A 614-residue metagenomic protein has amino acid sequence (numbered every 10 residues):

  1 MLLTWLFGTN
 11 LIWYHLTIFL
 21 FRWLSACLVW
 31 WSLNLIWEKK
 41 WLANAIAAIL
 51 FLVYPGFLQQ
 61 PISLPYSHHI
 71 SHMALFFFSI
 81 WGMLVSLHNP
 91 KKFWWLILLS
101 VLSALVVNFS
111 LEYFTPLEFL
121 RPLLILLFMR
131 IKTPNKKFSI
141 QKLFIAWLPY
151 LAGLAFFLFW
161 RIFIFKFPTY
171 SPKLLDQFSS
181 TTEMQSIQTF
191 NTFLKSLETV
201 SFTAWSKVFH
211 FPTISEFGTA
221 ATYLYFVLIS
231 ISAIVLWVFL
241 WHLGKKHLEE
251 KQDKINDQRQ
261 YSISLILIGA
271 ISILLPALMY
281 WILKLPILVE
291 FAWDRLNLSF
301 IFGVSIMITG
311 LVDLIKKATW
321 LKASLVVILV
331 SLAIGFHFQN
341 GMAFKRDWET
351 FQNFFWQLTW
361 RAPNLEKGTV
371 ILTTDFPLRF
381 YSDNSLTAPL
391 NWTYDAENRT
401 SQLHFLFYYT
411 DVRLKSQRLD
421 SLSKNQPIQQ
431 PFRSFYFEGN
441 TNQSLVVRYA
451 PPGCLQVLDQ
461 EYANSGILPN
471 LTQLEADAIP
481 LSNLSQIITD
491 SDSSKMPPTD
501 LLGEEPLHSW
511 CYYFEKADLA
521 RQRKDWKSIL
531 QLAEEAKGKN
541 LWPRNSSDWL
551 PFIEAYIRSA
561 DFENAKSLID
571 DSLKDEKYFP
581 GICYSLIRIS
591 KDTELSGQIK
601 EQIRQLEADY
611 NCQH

Functional and structural regions predicted by a protein language model:
M1-L406, C454: Polytopic membrane enzymes that build or remodel cell-surface glycoconjugates and lipids
A362-K367, D375-H614: C-terminal luminal/periplasmic domains and tails of membrane-associated envelope-modifying transferases
